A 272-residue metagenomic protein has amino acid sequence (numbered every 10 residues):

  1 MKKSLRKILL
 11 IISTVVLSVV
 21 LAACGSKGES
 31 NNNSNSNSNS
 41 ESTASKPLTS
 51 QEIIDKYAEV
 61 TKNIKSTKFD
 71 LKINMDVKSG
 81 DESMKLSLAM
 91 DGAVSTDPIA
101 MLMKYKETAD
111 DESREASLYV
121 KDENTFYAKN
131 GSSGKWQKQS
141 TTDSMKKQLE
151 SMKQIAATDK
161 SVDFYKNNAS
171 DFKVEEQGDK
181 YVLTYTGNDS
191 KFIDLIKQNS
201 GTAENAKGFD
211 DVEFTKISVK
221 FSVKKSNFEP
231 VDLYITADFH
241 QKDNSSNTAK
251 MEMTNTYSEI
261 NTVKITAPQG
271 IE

Functional and structural regions predicted by a protein language model:
K2-I12: Bacterial N-terminal signal peptides that target proteins for export
V19-A23: C-terminal motif of bacterial Sec signal peptides marking the signal peptidase cleavage site
G25-E272: Subset-of-secretome marker
